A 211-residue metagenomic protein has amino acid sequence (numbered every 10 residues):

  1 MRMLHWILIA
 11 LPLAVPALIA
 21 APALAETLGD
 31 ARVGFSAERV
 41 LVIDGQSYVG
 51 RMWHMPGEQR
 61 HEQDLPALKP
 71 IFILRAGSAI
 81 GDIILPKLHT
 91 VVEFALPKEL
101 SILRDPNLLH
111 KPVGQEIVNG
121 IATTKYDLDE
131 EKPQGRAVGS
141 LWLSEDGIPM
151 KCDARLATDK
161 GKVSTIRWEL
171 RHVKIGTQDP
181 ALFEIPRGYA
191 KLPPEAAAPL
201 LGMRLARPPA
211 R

Functional and structural regions predicted by a protein language model:
M1-H5: Positively charged n-region of N-terminal signal peptides that target proteins for export
I7-I19: Bacterial N-terminal signal peptides
A23-R32, D44, G114-T124, K132-G139 (+1 more regions): Non-transmembrane domains of secretory- and envelope-associated proteins
E26-R60: N-terminal targeting and processing segments
L41, I83, E116: Short aromatic-centered micro-motifs
S47-R104, P149, A157-D159, V163-H172: An acidic-aromatic
D105-N107, E131-Q134: Short loop/turn motifs at secondary-structure junctions and domain boundaries
L109-V113: Short structured motifs
